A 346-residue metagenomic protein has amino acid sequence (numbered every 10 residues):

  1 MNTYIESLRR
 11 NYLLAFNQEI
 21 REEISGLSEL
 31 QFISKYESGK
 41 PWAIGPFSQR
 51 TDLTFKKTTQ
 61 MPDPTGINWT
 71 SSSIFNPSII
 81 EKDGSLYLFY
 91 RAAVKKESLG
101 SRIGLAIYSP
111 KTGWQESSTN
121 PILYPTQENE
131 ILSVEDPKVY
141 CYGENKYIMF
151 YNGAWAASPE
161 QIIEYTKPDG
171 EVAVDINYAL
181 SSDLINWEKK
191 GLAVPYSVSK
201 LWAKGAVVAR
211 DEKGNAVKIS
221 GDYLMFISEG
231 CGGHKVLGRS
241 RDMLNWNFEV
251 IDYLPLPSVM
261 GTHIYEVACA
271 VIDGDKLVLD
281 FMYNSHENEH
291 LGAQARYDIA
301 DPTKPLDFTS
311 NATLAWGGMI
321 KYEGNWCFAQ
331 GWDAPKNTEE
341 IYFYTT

Functional and structural regions predicted by a protein language model:
M1-N76, I80-L132, Y140-T262, I272-L314 (+1 more regions): Beta-rich carbohydrate-recognition and catalytic domains
E266-C269: A conserved, well-ordered hydrophobic junction motif at loop->secondary-structure transitions
